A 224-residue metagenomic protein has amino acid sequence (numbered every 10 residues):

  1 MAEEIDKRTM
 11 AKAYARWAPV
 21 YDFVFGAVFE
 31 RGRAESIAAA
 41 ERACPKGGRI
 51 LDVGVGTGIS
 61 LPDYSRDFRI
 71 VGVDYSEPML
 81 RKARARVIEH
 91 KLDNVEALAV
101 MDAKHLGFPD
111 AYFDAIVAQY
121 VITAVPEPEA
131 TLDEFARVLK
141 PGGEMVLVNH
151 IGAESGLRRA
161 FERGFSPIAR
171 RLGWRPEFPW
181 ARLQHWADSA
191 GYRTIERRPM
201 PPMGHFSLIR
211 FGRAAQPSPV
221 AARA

Functional and structural regions predicted by a protein language model:
M1-P45, I59-S60, K82, E89-H90 (+1 more regions): Conserved class I S-adenosyl-L-methionine
R8, V148-P202, F206-S207: C-terminal alpha-helical "lid/dimerization" subdomain adjacent to the S-adenosyl-L-methionine
P45, V125-P126, L139-K140: Helix-to-beta-strand junctions that scaffold the AdoMet/dcAdoMet cofactor pocket in Class I SAM-dependent enzymes
R49-V53, T57-H105: Class I SAM-dependent methyltransferase SAM/SAH-binding core
K104-A115: A short acidic, Gly/Pro-enriched loop at the edge of an enzyme's catalytic core that lines a small-molecule cofactor
A115-E127: A short SAM/SAH-binding and catalytic strip from SAM-dependent methyltransferases
E129-P141: A short glycine-rich, Lys/Arg-flanked "PGG" loop and its adjoining helix->strand segment in the class I
L208-A224: C-terminal lobe and adjacent flexible extensions of AdoMet/dcAdoMet transferase-like proteins
